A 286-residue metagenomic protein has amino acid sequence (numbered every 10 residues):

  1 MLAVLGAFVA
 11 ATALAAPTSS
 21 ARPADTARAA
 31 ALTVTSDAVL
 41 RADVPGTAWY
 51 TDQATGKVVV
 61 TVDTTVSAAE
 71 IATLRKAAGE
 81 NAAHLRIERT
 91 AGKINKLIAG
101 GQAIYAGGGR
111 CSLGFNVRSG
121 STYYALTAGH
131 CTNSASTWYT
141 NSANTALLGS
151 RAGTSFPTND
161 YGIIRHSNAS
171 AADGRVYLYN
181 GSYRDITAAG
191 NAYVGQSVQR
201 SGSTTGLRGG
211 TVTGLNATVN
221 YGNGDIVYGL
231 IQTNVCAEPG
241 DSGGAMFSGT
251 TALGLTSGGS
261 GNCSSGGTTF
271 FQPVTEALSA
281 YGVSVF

Functional and structural regions predicted by a protein language model:
M1-A21: Secretory targeting and sorting signals
P23-R41, K57, T64, R75-A106: A short amphipathic beta-strand at an alpha->beta junction
P23-T26, V58-T65, G181-A188, R200 (+1 more regions): Second-shell loop/turn segments in exported
L32-D37, I71, R75, G209 (+2 more regions): Extracytoplasmic/secreted envelope proteins and their assembly/folding machinery, especially bacterial periplasmic
R41-I71: Short glycine/threonine-rich beta-strand-turn micro-motifs
Q53, V62-V66, R89-K93, V117 (+5 more regions): A mature extracytoplasmic/lumenal domain signature
G101-S112, Y124, D173-G181, G206-F286: Active-site region of chymotrypsin-like
Y105-V219, F247-G249: Serine endopeptidase catalytic core focused on the charge-relay Asp
